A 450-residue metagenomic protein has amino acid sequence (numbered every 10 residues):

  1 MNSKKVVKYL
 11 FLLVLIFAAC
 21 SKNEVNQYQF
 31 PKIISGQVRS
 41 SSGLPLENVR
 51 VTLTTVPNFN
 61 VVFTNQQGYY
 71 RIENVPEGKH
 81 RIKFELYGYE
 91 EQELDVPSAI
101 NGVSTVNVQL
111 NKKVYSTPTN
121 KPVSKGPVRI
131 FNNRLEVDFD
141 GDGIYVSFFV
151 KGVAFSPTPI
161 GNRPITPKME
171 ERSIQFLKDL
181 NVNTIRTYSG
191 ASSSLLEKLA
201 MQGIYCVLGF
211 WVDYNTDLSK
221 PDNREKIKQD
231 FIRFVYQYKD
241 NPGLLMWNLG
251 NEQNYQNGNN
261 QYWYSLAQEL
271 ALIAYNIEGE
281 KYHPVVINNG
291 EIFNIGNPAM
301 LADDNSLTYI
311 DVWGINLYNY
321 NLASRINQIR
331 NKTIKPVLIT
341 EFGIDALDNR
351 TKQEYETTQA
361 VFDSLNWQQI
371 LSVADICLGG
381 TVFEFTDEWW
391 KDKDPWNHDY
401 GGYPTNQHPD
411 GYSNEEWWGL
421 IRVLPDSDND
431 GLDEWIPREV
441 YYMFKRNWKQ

Functional and structural regions predicted by a protein language model:
E24-N26, P31-E47: Structural motif
L53-Y69: Short, acidic Ser/Thr/Gly-rich low-complexity loop/linker segments typical of extracellular and cell-surface proteins
R71-K79, Y87: Short Pro-Gly-centered beta-turn/loop motif in secreted/extracellular proteins
K83-D95: A short, solvent-exposed loop/turn motif at the edges and junctions of modular extracellular/periplasmic domains
N120-G209, R224-Q237, G243: Active-site-adjacent substrate/metal-binding segments within catalytic domains of carbohydrate-active enzymes
D230-Q261, V286-I287, L378: Active-site groove signature of glycoside hydrolases
Y264-D375: Extracellular glycoside hydrolase catalytic/binding regions
F383-Q450: Aromatic-rich peripheral "rim/lid" segments of glycoside hydrolase catalytic domains that contact and position glycan
